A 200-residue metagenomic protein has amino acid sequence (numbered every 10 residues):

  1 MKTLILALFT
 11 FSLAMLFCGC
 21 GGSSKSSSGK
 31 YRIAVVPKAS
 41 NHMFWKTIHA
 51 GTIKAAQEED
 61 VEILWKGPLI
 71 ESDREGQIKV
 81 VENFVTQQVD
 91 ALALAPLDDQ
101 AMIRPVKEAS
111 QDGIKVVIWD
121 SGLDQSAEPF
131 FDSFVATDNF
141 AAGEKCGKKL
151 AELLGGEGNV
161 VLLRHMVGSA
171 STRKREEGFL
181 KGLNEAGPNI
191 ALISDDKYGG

Functional and structural regions predicted by a protein language model:
M1-K2, L16, D90: Short intrinsically disordered, low-complexity coil segments enriched in acidic
M1-L6, T52: Positively charged n-region of N-terminal signal peptides that target proteins for export
L4-A7, G122-D124: Short, well-ordered helical secondary-structure segments
A7-L16: Bacterial N-terminal signal peptides
C20-G200: A residue-level marker of the well-folded mature domains of exported/periplasmic proteins
